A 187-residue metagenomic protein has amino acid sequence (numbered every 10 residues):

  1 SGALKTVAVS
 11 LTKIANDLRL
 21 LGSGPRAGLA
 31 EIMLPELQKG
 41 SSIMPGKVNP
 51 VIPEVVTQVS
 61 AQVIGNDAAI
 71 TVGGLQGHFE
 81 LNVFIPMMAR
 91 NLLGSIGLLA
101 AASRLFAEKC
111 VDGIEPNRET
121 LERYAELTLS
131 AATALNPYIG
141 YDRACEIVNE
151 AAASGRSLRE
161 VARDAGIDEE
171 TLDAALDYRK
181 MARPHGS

Functional and structural regions predicted by a protein language model:
S1-D17, A89: Helix-rich catalytic cores of soluble enzyme domains
N16, S23-S187: Catalytic-core signal marking the mid-to-C-terminal active-site face
